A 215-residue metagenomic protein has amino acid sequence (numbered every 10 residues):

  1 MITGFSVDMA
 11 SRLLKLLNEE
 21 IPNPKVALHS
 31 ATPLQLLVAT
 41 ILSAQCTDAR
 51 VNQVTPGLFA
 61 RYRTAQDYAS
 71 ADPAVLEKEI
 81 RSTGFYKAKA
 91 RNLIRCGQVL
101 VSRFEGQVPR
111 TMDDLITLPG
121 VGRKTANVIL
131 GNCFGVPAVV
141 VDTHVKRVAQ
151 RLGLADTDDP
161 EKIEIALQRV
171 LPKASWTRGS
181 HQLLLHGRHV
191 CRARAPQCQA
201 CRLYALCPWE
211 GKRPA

Functional and structural regions predicted by a protein language model:
I2-A215: Catalytic cores of DNA base-excision repair glycosylases
